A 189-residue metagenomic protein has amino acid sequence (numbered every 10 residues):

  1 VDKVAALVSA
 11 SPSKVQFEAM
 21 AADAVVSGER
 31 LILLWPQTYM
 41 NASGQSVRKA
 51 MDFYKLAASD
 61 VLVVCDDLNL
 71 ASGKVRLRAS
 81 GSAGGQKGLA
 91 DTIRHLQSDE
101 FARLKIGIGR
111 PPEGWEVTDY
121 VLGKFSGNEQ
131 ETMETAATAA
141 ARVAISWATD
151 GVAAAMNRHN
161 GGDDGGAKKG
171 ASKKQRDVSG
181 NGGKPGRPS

Functional and structural regions predicted by a protein language model:
V1-S80, A90-L104, P111-E116, T135-T138 (+2 more regions): Nucleotide and nucleotide-moiety/phosphate-recognizing core
R76-S82, V121-F125: Short glycine-enriched, charge-decorated loop/helix-capping segments at active-site entrances that position
S82-G85, M133: Short capping loops/turns at secondary-structure boundaries
K87-A90, Y120: Active-site phosphate/pyrophosphate-handling residues
I106-G109, F125: Short, loop-centered acidic/histidine patches that primarily coordinate divalent metals
W115-E134: Short, electropositive alpha-helical surface patch
